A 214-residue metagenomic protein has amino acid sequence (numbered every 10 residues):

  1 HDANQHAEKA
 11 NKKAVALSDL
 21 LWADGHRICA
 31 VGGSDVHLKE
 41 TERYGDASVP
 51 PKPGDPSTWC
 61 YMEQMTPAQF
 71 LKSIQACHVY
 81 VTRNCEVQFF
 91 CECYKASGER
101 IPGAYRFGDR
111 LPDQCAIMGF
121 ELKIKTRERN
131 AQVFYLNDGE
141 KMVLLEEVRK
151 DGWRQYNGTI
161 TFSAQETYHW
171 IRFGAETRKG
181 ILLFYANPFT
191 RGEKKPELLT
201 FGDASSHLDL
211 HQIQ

Functional and structural regions predicted by a protein language model:
H1-N11: The substrate-binding groove and active-site-proximal loops of carbohydrate-active enzymes, especially glycoside
Q5, V15, H78: Replace "(M1/M4/M9/M12/WLM)" with "(e.g., M1/M4/M8/M9/M12/M26/WLM)" and add "not limited to" to clarify scope
K9-C29: Histidine/acidic residue-rich metal-binding segments in metalloenzymes
D24-C29, S34-Q214: C-terminal functional module detector
